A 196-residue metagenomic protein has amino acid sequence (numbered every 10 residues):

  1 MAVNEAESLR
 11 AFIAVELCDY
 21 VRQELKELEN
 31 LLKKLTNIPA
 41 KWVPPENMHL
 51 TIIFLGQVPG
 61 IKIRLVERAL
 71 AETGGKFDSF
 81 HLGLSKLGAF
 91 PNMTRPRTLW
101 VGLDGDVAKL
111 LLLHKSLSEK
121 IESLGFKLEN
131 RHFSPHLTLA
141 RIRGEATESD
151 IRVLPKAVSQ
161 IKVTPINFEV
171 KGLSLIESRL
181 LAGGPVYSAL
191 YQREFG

Functional and structural regions predicted by a protein language model:
M1-G196: Histidine-dependent nucleotide/RNA phosphoesterase domain, centered on the 2H-phosphoesterase fold with its duplicated
